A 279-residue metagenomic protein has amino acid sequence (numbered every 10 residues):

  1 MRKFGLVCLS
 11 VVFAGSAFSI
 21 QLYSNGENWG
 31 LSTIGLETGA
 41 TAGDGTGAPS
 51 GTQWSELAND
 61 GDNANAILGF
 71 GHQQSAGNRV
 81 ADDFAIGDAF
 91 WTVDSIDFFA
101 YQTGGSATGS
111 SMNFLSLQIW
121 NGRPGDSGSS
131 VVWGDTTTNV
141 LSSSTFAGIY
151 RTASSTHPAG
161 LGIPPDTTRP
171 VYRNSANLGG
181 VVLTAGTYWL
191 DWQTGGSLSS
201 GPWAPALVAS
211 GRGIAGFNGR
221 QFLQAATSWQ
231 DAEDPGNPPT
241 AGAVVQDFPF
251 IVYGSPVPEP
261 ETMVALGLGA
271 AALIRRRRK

Functional and structural regions predicted by a protein language model:
V7-S16: Bacterial N-terminal signal peptides
S16-L68: Boundary/junction segments of secreted and surface-exposed precursor proteins
L22, G26-A40, T184-T187, W192-P256: Short, surface-exposed beta-strand/loop patches at domain edges that form aromatic-rich interfacial subsites
N25, Q102, S106-G216: Aromatic- and Gly/Pro-enriched, solvent-exposed loop/edge beta-strand patches characteristic of beta-rich domains
D62-N78, I163-R169: Extracellular beta-rich ligand/substrate-recognition surface
Q74-G87, Y172-N174: Short beta-strands within extracellular/lumenal beta-sheet-rich domains
G87-D97, A185: Extended extracellular/luminal ectodomain segments enriched in beta-structured repeat modules
P258-R275: A short, hydrophobic C-terminal helix/tail in secreted or cell-surface proteins
